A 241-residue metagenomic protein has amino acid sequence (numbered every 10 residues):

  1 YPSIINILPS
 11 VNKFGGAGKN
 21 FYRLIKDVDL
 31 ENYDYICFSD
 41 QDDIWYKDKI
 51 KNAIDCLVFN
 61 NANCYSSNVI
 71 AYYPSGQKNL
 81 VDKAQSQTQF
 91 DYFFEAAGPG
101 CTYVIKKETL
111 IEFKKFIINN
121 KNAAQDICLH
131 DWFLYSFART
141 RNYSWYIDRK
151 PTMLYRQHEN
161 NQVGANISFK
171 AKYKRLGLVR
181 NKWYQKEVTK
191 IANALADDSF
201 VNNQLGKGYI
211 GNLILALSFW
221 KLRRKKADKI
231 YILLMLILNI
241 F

Functional and structural regions predicted by a protein language model:
Y1-F169: Nucleotide-sugar donor-binding/catalytic module of glycosyltransferases that assemble extracellular/cell-envelope
F116-A123, L154-F241: C-terminal subregions of glycosyltransferases and related glycan-biosynthesis enzymes
